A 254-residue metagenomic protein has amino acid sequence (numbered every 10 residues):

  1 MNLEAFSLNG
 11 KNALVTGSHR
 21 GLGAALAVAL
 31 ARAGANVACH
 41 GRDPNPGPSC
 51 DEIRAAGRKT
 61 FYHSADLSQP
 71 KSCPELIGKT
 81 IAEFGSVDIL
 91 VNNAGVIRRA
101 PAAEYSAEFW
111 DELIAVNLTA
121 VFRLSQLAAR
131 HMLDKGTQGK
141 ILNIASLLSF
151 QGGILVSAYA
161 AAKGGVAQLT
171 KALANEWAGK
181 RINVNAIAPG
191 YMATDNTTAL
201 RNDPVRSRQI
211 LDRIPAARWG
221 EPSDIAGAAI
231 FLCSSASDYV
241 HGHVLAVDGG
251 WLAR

Functional and structural regions predicted by a protein language model:
N2-E4, Q151, A229-I230, H241-R254: Short C-terminal tail/terminal secondary-structure segment of NAD(P)H-dependent dehydrogenase/reductase domains
N12, H19-R20: Conserved glycine-rich cofactor-binding loop
A33-P48: Conserved glycine-rich Rossmann-like NAD(P)H-binding loop of the short-chain dehydrogenase/reductase
C73, P101-A102, S106-I114, I210: Substrate-binding pocket helix/loop in short-chain dehydrogenase/reductase
S125, A162, T170: Active-site helix of classical SDR
S146: Residue(s) in the substrate-gating loop at a strand-loop-helix junction that position the organic substrate next
A178-N183, V240-G242: Short, small/polar-rich loop/turn modules that mediate ligand/substrate recognition or access, typified
